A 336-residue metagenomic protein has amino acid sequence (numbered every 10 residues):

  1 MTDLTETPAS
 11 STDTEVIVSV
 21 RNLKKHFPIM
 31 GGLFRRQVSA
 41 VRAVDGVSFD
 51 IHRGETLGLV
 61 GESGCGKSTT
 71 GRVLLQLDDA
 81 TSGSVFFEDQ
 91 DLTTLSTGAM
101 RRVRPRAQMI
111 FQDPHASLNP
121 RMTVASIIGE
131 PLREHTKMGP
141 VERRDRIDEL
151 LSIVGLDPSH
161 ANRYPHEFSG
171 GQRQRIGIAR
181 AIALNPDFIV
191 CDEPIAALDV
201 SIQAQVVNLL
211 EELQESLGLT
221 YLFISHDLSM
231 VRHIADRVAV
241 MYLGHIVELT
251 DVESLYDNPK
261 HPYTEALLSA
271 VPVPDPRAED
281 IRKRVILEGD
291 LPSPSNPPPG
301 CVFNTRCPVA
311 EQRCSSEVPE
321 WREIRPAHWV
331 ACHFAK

Functional and structural regions predicted by a protein language model:
T2-V16, I29-R35, A40, L249-K336: Short catalytic/signature loops enriched in Gly
L33-V38, L92-Q108, S126, E134 (+3 more regions): ABC ATPase NBD coupling module
G83-D91: Conserved ABC transporter NBD signature motif
Q90-D91, V141-S159, E265-S269: Conserved ABC ATPase "signature" region
Y164-F168, Q172: Conserved ABC ATPase signature
A183-D187: A short, proline-enriched helix->beta-strand linker immediately N-terminal to the Walker B motif in ABC-type P-loop
V190, P194-L198, I202-D280: P-loop NTP-binding/switch modules centered on Walker-like glycine-rich loops
